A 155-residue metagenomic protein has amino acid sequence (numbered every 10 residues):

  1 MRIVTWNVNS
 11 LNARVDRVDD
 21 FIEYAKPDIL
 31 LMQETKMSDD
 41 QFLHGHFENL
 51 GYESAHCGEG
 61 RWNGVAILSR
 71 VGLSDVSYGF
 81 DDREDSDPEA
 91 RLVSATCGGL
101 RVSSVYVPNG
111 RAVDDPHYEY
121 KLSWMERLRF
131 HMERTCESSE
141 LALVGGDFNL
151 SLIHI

Functional and structural regions predicted by a protein language model:
M1-I3: Extreme N-terminal starter segment of soluble prokaryotic enzymes
V8, T35, F148: Active-site metal-binding loops of divalent metal-dependent hydrolases
N12-I22: Short, acidic/polar
K26-L31: Proline-aspartate-enriched helix->loop->beta-strand connector
T35-S38, F42-A112: Structured beta-strand-rich core segments of catalytic domains in phosphoester-bond hydrolases
V105-V107, G145-N149: Short, well-ordered beta-to-alpha junction loops that form the rim of enzyme active sites and present histidine/acidic
Y118-S139: A long, amphipathic alpha-helix that forms part of the scaffold/cap immediately adjacent to metal-dependent active
I153-I155: Conserved small/polar residues in nucleotide/adenosyl-binding loops
